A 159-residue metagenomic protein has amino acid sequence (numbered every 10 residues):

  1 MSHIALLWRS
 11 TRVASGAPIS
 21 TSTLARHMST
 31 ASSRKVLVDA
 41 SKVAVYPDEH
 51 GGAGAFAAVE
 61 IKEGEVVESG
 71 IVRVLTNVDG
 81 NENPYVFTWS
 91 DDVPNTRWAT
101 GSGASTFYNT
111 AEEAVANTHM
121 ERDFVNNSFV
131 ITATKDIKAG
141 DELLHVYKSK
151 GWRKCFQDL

Functional and structural regions predicted by a protein language model:
S2-L159: Conserved catalytic SET/PR domain of SAM-dependent protein methyltransferases, capturing the structural core that binds
